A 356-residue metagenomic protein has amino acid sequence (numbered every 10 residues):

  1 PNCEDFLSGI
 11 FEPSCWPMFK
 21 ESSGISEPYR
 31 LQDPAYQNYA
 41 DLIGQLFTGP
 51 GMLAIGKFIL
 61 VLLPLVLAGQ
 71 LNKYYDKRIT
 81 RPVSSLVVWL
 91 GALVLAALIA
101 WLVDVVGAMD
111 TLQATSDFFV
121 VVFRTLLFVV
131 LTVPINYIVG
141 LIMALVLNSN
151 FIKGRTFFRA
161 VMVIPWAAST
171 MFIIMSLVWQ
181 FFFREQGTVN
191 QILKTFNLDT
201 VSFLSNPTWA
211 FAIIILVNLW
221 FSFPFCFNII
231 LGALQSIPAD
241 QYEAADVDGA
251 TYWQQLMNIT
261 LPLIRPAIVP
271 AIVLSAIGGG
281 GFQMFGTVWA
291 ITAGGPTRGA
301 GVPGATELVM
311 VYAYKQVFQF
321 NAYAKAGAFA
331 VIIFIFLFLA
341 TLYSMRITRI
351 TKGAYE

Functional and structural regions predicted by a protein language model:
P1-L62, A68-E356: A structural signal for multi-pass alpha-helical bundles of membrane permease subunits that mediate small-molecule
